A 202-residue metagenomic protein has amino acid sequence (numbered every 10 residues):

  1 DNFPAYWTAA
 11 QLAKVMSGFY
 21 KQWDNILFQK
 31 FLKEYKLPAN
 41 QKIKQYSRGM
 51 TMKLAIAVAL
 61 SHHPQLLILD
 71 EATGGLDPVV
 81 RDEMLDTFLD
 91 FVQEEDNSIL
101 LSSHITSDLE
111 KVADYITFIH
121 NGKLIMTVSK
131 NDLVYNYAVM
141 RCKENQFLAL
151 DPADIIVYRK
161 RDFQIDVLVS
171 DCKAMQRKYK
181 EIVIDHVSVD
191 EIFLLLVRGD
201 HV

Functional and structural regions predicted by a protein language model:
D1-L54: ABC-family P-loop ATPase nucleotide-binding domains
T8, S129, D185-S188: Short loop/turn segments at beta->alpha junctions
H63: Conserved catalytic motifs of ABC-family nucleotide-binding domains
L67-E71, L76: Catalytic Walker B motif of ABC-type/P-loop ATPase nucleotide-binding domains
P78-V80: Helix N-cap at the start of a conserved alpha-helix in ABC-type nucleotide-binding domains
L85-V169: ABC transporter nucleotide-binding domain
V157-V202: C-terminal coupling/interaction segments
